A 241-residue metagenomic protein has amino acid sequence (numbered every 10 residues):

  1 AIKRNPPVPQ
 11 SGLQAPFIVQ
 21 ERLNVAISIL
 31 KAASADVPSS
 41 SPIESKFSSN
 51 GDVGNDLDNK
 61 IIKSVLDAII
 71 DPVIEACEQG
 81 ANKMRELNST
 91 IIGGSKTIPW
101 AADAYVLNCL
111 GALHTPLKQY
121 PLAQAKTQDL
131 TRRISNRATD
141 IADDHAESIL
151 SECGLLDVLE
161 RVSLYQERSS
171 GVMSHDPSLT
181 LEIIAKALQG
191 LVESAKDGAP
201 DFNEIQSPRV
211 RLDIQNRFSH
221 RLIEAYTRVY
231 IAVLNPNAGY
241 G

Functional and structural regions predicted by a protein language model:
A1-G241: Extended alpha-helical "rod" scaffolds
